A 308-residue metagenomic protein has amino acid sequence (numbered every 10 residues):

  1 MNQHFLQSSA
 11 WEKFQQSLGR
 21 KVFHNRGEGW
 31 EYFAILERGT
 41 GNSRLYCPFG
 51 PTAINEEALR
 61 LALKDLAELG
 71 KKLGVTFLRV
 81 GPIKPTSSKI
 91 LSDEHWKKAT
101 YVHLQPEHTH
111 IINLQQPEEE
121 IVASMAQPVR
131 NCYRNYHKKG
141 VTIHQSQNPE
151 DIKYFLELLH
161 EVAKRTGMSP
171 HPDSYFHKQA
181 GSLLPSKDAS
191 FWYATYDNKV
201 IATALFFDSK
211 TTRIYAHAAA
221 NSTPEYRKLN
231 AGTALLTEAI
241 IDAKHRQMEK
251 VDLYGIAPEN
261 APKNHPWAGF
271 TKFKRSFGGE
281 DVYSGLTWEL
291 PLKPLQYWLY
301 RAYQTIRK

Functional and structural regions predicted by a protein language model:
M1-N42, P85-S87, E94-Q105, I111-E225 (+1 more regions): A conserved beta-strand-loop-helix scaffold within acyl/acetyltransferase catalytic domains
H4, S8-K13, S17, K21-F23 (+3 more regions): Active-site/acyl-donor-binding loops of N-acyltransferases
P48-G50, G81, F207, Y254: Conserved residues at the C-terminal ends of beta-strands
P48-I54, Y226: The substrate-binding groove and active-site-proximal loops of carbohydrate-active enzymes, especially glycoside
A53-A58, I83-S88, D151, E259-P266: Acidic-and-aromatic substrate-binding clefts and catalytic sites of carbohydrate-active enzymes
E57-T109: Non-catalytic accessory segments adjacent to catalytic cores
L61-E68, Q179-G181, P185-K293: Aromatic (often tryptophan-rich) hydrophobic motifs at membrane interfaces
T76-P82, H144-S146, Y193, K250-L253: A structural signal for short, well-ordered beta-strand segments and their strand-loop junctions that often border
